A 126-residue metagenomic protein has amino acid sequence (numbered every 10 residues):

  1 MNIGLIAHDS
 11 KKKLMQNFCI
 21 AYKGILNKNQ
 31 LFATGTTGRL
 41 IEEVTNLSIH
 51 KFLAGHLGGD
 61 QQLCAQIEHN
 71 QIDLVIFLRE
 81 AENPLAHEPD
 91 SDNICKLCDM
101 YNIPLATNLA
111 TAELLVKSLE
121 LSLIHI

Functional and structural regions predicted by a protein language model:
L14-A21: Histidine-anchored nucleotide/phosphate-binding helix
N29-T37: Short internal beta-strands
G38, E42-Q61, Q66: Active-site rim loops that border cofactor/substrate pockets in soluble metabolic enzymes
D60-K96: Mid-chain, well-packed structural core segment of small domains
S91-S122: Ser/Thr/Gly-rich flexible loops in soluble cytosolic domains mediating phosphotransfer, phosphorylation
I124-I126: Conserved small/polar residues in nucleotide/adenosyl-binding loops
